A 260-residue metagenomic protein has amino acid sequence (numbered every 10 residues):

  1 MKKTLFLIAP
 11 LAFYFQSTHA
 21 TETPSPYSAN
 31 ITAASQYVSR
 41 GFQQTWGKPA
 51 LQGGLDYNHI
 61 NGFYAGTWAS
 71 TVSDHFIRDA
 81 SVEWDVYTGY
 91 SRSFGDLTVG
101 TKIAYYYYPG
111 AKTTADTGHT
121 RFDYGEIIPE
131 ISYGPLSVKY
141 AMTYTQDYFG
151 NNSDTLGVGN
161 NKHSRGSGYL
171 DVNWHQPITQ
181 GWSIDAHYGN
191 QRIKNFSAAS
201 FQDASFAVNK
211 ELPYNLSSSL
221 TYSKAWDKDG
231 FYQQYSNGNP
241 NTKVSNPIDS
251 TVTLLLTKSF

Functional and structural regions predicted by a protein language model:
M1-P26: Cleavable N-terminal export/targeting peptides
T21-S73, T251, T257: Short glycine/proline- and aromatic-enriched beta-strand/turn motifs that initiate or cap beta-hairpins
S25, G47-L51, A80-W84, L97 (+5 more regions): Residues that define the transmembrane beta-barrel architecture of outer-membrane proteins
Y27, N61-T67, G95-T101, P135-Y140 (+3 more regions): Repeated loop/turn-to-beta-strand initiation elements of outer-membrane beta-barrel proteins
A34-R40, W68-I77, A104-A115, T143-G157 (+2 more regions): Sequence/structural signature of outer-membrane beta-barrel proteins
S35, Y57-H59, Y90-R92, Y105 (+5 more regions): Residue-level signature of outer-membrane beta-barrel architecture
G118, F122-S197, Y222-S223, K258-S259: Detector for outer-membrane/organellar transmembrane beta-barrel domains, recognizing the amphipathic beta-strand
S137, F206, K210-L216, Y222-K224 (+1 more regions): Outer-membrane beta-barrel "beta-signal"
